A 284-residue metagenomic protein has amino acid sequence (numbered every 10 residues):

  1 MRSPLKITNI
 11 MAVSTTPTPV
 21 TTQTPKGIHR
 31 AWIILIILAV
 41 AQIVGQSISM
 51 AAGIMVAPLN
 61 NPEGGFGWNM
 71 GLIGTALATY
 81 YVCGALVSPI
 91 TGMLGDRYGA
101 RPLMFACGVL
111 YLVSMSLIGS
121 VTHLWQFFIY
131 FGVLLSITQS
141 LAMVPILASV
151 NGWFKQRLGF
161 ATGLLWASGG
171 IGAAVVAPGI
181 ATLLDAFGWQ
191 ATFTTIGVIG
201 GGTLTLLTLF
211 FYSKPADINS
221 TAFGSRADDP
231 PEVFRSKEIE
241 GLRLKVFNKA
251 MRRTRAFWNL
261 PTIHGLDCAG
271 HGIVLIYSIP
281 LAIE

Functional and structural regions predicted by a protein language model:
R2-A41, L242-A256: Cytosolic juxtamembrane N-terminal segment immediately preceding the first transmembrane helix of multi-pass
R30-M70, V87, T91, A177 (+1 more regions): Extracytoplasmic
I43, S114, Q126-L141, G265: Hydrophobic core of transmembrane alpha-helices in multi-pass small-molecule transporters, especially MFS/SLC-type
A52-L59, R252-E284: Extracytoplasmic gate region of multi-pass secondary transporters
L59-N60, L94-G95, V175, G179-F187 (+1 more regions): Interfacial helix-cap and linker-helix signal at transmembrane-aqueous boundaries of multi-pass secondary transporters
L86-L124: Conserved MFS/SLC helix-loop-helix module at the cytosolic interface between two early adjacent transmembrane helices
S140-F154: Intracellular juxtamembrane helix-capping segments at the cytosolic ends of symmetry-related transmembrane helices
S168-D217: Helix-loop-helix hairpin linking two adjacent transmembrane segments in secondary transporters
